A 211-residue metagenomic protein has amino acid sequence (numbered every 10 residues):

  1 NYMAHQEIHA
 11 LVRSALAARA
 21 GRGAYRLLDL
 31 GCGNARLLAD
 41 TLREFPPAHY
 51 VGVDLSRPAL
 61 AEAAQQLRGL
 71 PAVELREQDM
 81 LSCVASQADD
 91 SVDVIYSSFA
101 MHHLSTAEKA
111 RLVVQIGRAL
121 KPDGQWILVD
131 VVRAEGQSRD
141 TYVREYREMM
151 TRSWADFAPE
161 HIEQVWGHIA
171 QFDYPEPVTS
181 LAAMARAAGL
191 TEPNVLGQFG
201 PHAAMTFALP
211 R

Functional and structural regions predicted by a protein language model:
A4-G23: Conserved alpha-helix/loop element of class I SAM-dependent methyltransferases that forms part of the SAM/SAH-binding
G23-G33: Conserved class I S-adenosyl-L-methionine
L28, R36-C83: Class I SAM-dependent methyltransferase SAM/SAH-binding core
Y96: A conserved beta-strand element that flanks and buttresses the S-adenosyl-L-methionine
F99-A100: Short catalytic micro-motifs in class I SAM-dependent methyltransferases
A110-P122: A short glycine-rich, Lys/Arg-flanked "PGG" loop and its adjoining helix->strand segment in the class I
V129-A187: C-terminal alpha-helical "lid/dimerization" subdomain adjacent to the S-adenosyl-L-methionine
T191-R211: Core SAM-dependent methyltransferase catalytic element
